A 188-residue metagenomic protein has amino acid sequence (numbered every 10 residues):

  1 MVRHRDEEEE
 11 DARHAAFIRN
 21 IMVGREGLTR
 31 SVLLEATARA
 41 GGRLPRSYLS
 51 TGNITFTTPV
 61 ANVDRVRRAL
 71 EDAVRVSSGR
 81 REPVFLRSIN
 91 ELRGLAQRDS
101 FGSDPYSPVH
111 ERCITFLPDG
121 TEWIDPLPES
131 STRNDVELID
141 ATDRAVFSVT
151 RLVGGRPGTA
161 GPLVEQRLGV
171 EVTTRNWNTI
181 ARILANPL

Functional and structural regions predicted by a protein language model:
V2, E10-L188: Surface-exposed, charge/polar-rich loops and edge strands
